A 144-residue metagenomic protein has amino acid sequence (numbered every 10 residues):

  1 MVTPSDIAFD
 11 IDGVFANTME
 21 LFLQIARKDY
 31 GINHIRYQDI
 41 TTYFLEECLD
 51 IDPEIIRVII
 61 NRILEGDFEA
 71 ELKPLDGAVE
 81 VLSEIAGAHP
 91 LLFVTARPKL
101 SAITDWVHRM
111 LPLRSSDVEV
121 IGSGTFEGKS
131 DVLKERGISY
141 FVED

Functional and structural regions predicted by a protein language model:
M1-V58: Active-site neighborhood of HAD-like aspartate-dependent phosphohydrolases
V2-P4, A88, I138: A general structural motif
I7, I85, V132-K134: Structural alpha-helical scaffold elements that stabilize or flank donor/cofactor-binding regions in carbohydrate
D12, E143-D144: Acidic di-acidic motifs
N33-T41, A88-F93, M110-L111: N-terminal-biased segments
I59-D67: Short glycine/proline- and acidic residue-enriched helix-loop micro-motifs that form flexible lids or anion-recognition
D67-P74, A78-H108, G122-S123: Substrate-recognition element of Asp-dependent hydrolases with the DxDx(T/V) motif
V94-E143: Substrate-recognition "cap/lid" segment bordering the active-site pocket of phosphatases
